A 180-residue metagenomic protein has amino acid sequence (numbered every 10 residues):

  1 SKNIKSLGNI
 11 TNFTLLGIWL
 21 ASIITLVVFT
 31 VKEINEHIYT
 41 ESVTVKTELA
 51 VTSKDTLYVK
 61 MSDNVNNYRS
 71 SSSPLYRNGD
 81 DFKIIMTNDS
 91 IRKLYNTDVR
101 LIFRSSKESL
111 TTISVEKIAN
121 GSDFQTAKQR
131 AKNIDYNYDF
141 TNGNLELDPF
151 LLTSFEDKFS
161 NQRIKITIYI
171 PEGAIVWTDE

Functional and structural regions predicted by a protein language model:
S1-L20: Cytosolic-side transmembrane helix boundary signature
L20-I24, T126: Hydrophobic alpha-helical membrane segments
I23-E48: Hydrophobic alpha-helical transmembrane segments in integral membrane proteins
V45-E180: Extracytosolic and intramembrane catalytic regions of membrane-associated proteins in envelope/secretory systems
